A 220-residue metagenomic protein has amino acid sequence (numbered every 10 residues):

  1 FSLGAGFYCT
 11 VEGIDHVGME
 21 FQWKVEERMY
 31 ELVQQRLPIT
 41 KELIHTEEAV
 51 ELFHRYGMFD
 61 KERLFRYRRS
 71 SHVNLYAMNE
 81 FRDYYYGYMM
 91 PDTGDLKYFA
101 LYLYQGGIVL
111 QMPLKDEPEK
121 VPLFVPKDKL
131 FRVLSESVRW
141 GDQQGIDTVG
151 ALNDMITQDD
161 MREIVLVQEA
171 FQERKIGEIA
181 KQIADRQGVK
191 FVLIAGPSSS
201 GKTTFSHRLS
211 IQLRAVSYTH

Functional and structural regions predicted by a protein language model:
F1-Q187: Auxiliary tRNA-acceptor-end handling modules of aminoacyl-tRNA synthetases
F191: Walker A (P-loop) ATP-phosphate-binding motif of ABC ATPase nucleotide-binding domains
I194: Hydrophobic anchor at the beta1->P-loop junction of P-loop NTPases
S199: Walker A (P-loop) phosphate-binding loop of P-loop NTPases
K202: Conserved lysine of the Walker
F205: Hydrophobic positions on the alpha1 helix immediately C-terminal to the Walker A/P-loop
R208, Q212: Active-site signature of alpha/beta-hydrolase-fold catalytic machinery across serine- and Asp/Cys-nucleophile hydrolases
T219-H220: Conserved small/polar residues in nucleotide/adenosyl-binding loops
